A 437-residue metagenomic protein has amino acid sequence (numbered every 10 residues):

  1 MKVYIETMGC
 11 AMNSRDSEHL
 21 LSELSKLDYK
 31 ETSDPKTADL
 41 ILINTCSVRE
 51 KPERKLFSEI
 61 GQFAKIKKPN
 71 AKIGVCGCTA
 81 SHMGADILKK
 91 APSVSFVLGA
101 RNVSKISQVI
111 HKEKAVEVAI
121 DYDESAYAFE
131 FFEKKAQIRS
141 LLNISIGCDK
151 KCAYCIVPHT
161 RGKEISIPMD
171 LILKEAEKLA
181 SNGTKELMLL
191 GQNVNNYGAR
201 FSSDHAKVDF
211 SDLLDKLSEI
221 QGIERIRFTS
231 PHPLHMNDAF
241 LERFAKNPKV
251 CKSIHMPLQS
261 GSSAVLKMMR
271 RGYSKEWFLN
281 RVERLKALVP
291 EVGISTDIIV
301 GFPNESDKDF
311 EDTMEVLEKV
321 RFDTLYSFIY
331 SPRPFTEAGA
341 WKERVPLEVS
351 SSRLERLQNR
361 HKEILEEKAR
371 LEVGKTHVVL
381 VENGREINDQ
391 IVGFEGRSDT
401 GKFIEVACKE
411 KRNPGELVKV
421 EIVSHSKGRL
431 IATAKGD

Functional and structural regions predicted by a protein language model:
M1-G198, D209, A239, F244 (+6 more regions): Proteins enriched for Cys/Gly/acidic motifs involved in redox and nucleic-acid/cofactor modification
K135-I138, C148-K150, V250, S260 (+5 more regions): Short flexible coil/turn linkers enriched for glycine and charged/polar residues that connect secondary-structure
C155-G162, R225-L234, S260-R270, L285 (+2 more regions): Conserved strand-turn element in the central/C-terminal portion of the radical SAM core barrel that lines
I172, L189, F228, M256 (+5 more regions): Conserved, mostly hydrophobic/aromatic
K185, G198-F201, L217, I294: Structured catalytic core of nucleotide-sugar glycosyltransferases
S211, E219-I220, R225, N237-T296: Radical SAM/AdoMet-radical enzyme domain recognition
E305-S306, V320-F322: Contiguous mid-protein beta-loop-alpha structural module that forms a pocket-lining wall or clamp of enzyme active
A340-D437: Terminal RNA-binding accessory module
